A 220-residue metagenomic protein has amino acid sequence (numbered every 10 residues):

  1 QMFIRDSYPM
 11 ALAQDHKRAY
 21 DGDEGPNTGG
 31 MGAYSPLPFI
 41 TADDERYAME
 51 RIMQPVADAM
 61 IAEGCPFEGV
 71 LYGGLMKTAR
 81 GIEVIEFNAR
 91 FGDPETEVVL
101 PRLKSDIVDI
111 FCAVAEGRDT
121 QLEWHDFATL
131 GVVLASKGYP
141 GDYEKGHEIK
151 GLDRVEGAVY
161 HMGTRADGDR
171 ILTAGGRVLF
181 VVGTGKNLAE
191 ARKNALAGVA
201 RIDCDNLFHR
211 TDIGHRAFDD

Functional and structural regions predicted by a protein language model:
Q1, R5-P94: Internal nucleotide-binding/catalytic subdomain
Y20-G22, D119-Q121, T164-I171: Short beta-strand/turn micro-motifs at beta-sheet edges
A33-P36, V133, R177-G185: Short, well-ordered beta-strand elements within core beta-sheets of diverse protein domains
M49-L71, N88-R154, D167: Active-site "cap" helix and flanking loop/linker of ATP-utilizing ligase/carboxylase catalytic domains
M60, A197-T211: Short arginine-rich
K145-F180: Generic long, charged, amphipathic alpha-helical segments
K145-H147, E190-A200: Short amphipathic alpha-helices in soluble, non-transmembrane regions that often serve as interface/regulatory elements
I213-D220: A cross-kingdom feature marking charged/low-complexity
